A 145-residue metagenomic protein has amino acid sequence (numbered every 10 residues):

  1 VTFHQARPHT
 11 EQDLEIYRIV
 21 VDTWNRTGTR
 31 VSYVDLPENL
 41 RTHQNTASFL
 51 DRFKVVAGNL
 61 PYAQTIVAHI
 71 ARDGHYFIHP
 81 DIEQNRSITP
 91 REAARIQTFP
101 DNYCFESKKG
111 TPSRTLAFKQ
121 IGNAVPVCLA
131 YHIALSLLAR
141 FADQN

Functional and structural regions predicted by a protein language model:
V1-N145: C-terminal target-recognition/interaction regions appended to catalytic cores
